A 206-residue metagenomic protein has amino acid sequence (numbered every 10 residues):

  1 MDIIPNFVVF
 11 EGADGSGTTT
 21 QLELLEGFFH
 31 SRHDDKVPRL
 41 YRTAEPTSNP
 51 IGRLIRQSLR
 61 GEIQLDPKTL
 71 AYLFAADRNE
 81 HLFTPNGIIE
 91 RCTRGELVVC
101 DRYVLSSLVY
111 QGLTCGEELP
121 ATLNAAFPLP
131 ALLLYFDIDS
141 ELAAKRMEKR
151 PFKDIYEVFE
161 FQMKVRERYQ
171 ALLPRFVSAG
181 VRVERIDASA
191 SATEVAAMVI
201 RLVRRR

Functional and structural regions predicted by a protein language model:
D2-I3, E26, E141-R206: NTP-dependent small-molecule kinase module
F7: Walker A (P-loop) ATP-phosphate-binding motif of ABC ATPase nucleotide-binding domains
F10: Hydrophobic anchor at the beta1->P-loop junction of P-loop NTPases
G15: Walker A (P-loop) phosphate-binding loop of P-loop NTPases
T18: Conserved lysine of the Walker
Q21: Hydrophobic positions on the alpha1 helix immediately C-terminal to the Walker A/P-loop
D35-A121: ATP-dependent small-molecule kinase phosphotransfer cores that center on conserved nucleotide phosphate-binding segments
R102-R168: A glycine- and Lys/Arg-enriched "phosphate-lid" helix/loop adjacent to the NTP-binding pocket of small-molecule kinases
